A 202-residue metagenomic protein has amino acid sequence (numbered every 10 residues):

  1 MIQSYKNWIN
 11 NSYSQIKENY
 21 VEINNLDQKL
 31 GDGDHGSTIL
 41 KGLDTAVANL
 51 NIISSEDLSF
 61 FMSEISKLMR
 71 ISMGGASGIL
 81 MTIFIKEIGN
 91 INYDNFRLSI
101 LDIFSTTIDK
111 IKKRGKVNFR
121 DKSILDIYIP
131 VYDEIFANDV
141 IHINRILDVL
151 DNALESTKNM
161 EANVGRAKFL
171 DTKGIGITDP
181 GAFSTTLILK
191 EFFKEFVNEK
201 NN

Functional and structural regions predicted by a protein language model:
M1-N202: N-terminal loops that bind phosphate or other acidic moieties and the adjacent beta-alpha structural core
